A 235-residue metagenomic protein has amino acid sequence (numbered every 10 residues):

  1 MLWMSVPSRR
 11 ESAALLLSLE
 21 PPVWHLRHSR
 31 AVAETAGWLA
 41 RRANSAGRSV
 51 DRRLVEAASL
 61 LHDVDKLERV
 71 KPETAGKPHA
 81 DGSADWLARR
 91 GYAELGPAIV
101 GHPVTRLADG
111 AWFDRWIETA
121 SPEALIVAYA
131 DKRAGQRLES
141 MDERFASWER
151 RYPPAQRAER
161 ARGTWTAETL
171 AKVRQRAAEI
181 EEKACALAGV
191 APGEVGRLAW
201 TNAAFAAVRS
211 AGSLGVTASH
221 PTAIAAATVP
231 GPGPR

Functional and structural regions predicted by a protein language model:
L2-P7, S29: Conserved N-terminal diphosphate/IPP-binding helix and adjacent helical/loop segment of trans-prenyltransferase domains
P7-P22: Generic N-terminal amphipathic, Lys/Arg-enriched alpha-helix
L17-L19, S45-A155: Divalent metal-dependent catalytic cores for phosphoryl transfer on phosphate-bearing substrates
L19, H25-T35, A75: Conserved, hydrophobic alpha-helical core segments of structured domains
L26, R30-A33, R52-E56, G96-V100 (+1 more regions): Short, well-structured alpha-helical segments
S29, A36, A177, E181: Short amphipathic alpha-helical/adjacent loop interface patches that line ligand and macromolecule-binding sites
E34-R41, D85-A88: Short glycine/serine- and small hydrophobic-enriched flexible loop segments
E159-R235: Charged phosphate-binding loop/patch that engages nucleotide di/tri-phosphates or the phosphate backbone of nucleic
